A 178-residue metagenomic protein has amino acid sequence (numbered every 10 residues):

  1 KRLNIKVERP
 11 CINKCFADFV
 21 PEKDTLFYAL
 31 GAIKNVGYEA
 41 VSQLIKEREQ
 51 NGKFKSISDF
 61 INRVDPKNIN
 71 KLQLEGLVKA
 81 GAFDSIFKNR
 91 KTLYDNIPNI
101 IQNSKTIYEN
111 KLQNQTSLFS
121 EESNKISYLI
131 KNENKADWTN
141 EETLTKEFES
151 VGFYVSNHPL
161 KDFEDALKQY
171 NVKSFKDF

Functional and structural regions predicted by a protein language model:
K1-F178: Noncatalytic, beta-rich nucleic-acid-contacting surfaces in large DNA/RNA-processing enzymes
